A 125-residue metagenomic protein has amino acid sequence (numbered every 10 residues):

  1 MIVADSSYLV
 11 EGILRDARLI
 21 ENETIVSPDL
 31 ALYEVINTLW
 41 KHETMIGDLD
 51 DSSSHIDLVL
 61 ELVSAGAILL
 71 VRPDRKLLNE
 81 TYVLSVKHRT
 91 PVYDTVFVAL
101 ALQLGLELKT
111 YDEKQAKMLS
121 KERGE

Functional and structural regions predicted by a protein language model:
M1-D16, A65: Metal-dependent nucleic-acid phosphoesterase active-site entry motif
S7, D29, R75, D112-E113: Alpha-helix N-cap/helix-start capping motif
V10, T110, A116: Contiguous, function-dense segments enriched for cysteine-driven chemistry and partner/ligand-binding capacity
D16, Q115-A116: Short glycine/proline-enriched, acidic/aromatic patches that form the donor-sugar handling elements
E21-T24, L30-H88, T95-L104, K117-S120: PIN-domain endoribonuclease scaffold, especially VapC-family toxins
G124: Active-site-proximal region of nucleotide-activated glycan assembly enzymes, centered on histidine/acidic-rich loops
